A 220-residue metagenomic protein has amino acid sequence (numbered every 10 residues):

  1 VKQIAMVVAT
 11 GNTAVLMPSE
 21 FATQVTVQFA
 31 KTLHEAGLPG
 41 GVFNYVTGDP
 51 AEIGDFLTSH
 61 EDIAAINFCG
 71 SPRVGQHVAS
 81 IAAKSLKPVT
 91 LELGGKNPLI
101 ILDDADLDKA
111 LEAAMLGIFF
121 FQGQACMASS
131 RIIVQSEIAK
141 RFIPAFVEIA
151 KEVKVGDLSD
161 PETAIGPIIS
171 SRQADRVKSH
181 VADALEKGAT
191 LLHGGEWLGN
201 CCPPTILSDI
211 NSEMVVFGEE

Functional and structural regions predicted by a protein language model:
V1-K109: Rossmann-like NAD(P) dinucleotide-binding subdomain of oxidoreductase/dehydrogenase enzymes
A65, R73-V215: ALDH superfamily catalytic-core signature
